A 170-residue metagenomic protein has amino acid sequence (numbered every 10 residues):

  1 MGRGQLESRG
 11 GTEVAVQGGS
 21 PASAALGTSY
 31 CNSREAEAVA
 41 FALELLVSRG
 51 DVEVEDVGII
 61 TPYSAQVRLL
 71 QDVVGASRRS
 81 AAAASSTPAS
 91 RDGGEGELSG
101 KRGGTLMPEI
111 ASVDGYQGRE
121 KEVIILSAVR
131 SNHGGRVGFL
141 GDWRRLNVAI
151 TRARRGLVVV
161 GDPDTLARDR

Functional and structural regions predicted by a protein language model:
M1, V14, A111, I124-I125 (+1 more regions): Hydrophobic/aromatic beta-strand patches that form the interior of the parallel beta-sheet core in alpha/beta enzyme
M1-D72: Conserved helicase/translocase motor-coupling segment
Q5, S64-Q66, G115-Q117, R130-N132 (+1 more regions): Short, glycine-/Ser/Thr-/acidic-enriched flexible segments
A42, V123, S127-R170: C-terminal accessory regions
A42-R49, V73, S77-S80, Y116 (+4 more regions): Conserved, well-folded catalytic cores of nucleic-acid-processing and energy-transducing macromolecular machines
L45-L46, E109-S112, W143-L146: Eukaryotic intrinsically disordered and solvent-exposed regulatory patches
R49-R91, E95-P108: Conserved helicase motor "Helicase C" RecA-like lobe of SF1/SF2 P-loop NTPases
G100-M107, A111-I124, S131: Conserved motor-coupling elements within RecA-like helicase/translocase cores
